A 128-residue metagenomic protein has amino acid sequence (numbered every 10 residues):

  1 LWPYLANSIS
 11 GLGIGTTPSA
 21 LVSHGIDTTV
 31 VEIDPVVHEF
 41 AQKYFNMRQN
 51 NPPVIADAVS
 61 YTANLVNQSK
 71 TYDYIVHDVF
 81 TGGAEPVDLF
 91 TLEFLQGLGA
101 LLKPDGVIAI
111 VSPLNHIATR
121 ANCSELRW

Functional and structural regions predicted by a protein language model:
L1-C123: The AdoMet/dcAdoMet-binding core of the Class I SAM-like
S124-W128: Acidic/histidine-enriched, beta-strand-rich ligand/metal-binding domains
